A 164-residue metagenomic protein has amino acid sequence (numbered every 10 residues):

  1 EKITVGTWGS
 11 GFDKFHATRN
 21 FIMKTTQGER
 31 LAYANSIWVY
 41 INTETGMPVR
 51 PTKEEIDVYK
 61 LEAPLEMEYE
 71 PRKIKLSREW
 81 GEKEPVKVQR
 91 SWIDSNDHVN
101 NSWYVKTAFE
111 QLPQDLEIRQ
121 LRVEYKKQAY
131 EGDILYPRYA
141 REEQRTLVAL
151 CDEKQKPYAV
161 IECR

Functional and structural regions predicted by a protein language model:
E1-K2, L112: Hydrophobic, proline/glycine-rich low-complexity stretches
K2-I74, Y125, A129-D133, A140-R164: HotDog/MaoC-like acyl-thioester-processing domains
E66-R90: Extended, acidic-biased charged interface segments
W80, V86-R164: Acidic/His-leaning functional-site neighborhoods
